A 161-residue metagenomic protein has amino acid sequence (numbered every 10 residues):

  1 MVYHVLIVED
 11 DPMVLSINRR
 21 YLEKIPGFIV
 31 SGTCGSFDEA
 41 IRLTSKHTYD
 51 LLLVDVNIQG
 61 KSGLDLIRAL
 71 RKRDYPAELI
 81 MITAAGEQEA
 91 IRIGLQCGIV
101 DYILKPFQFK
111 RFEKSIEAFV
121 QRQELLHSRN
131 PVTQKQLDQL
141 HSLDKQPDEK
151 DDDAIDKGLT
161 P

Functional and structural regions predicted by a protein language model:
E9: Conserved acidic carboxylate
S36, S62-D65: Acidic catalytic/metal-coordinating carboxylates
D55, T83: Active-site residues of response regulator receiver
Q59: The feature encodes the CheY-like receiver
L64-Y75: Short amphipathic alpha-helix used as the core "switch/output" element in two-component signaling
F107-I116, S128-Q136: C-terminal output helix
L137-P161: C-terminal output/effector regions of signal-responsive regulators
